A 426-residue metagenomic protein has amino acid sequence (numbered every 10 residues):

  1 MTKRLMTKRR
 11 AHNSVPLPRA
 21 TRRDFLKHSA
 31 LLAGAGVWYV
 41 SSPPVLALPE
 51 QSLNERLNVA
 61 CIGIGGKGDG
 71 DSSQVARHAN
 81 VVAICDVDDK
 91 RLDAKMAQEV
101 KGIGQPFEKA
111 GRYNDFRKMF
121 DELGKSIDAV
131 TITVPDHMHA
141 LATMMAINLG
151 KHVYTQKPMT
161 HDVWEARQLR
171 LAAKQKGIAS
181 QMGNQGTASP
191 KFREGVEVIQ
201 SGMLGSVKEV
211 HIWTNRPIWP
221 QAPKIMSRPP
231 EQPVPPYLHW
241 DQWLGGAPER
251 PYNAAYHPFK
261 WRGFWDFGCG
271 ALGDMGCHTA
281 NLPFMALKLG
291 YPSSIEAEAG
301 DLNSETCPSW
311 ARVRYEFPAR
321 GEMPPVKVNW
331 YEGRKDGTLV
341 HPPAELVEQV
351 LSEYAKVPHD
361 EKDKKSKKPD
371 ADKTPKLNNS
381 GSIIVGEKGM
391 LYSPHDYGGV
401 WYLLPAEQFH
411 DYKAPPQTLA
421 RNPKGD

Functional and structural regions predicted by a protein language model:
T2-H152, R167-A179: N-terminal glycine-/serine-/threonine-rich beta1-alpha1-beta2 phosphate-ribose binding loop of Rossmann-like
S52-N54, A76, P106, L123-K125 (+8 more regions): Extracellular/periplasmic catalytic domains that process cell-envelope and extracellular macromolecules
N58-I62, V82-D86, T131-I132, Y154-T155 (+8 more regions): Structural recognition of the beta-strand scaffold that forms the well-ordered cores of secreted hydrolase catalytic
G70-V75, A94-A97, A140-M145, E165-A166 (+5 more regions): Short, solvent-exposed loop/turn and secondary-structure capping segments
R91, F107, T133-H137, K157-W164 (+3 more regions): Alpha-helix capping and helix-loop boundary segments enriched in small/acidic/polar residues
H152-Y154, M159-Y237: A contiguous active-site-proximal alpha/beta segment in oxidoreductase catalytic domains
E194, S206, H211-P217, Q221-C269 (+1 more regions): Contiguous beta-strand/loop segments that form the cofactor/metal-binding neighborhood of enzyme cores
